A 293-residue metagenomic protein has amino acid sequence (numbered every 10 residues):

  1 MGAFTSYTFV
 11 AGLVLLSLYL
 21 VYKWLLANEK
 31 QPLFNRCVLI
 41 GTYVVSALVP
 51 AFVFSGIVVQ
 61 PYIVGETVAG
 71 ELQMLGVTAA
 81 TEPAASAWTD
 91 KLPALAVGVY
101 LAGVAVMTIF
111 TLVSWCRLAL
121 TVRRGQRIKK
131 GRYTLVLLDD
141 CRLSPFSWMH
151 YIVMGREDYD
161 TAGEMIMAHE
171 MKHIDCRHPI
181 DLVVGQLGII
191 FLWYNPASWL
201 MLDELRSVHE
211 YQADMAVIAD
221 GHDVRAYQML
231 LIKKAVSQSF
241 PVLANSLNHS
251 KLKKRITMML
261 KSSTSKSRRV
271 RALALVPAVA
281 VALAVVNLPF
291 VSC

Functional and structural regions predicted by a protein language model:
G2-G76, A85-V291: Membrane-embedded and juxtamembrane structural elements of multi-pass membrane proteins
